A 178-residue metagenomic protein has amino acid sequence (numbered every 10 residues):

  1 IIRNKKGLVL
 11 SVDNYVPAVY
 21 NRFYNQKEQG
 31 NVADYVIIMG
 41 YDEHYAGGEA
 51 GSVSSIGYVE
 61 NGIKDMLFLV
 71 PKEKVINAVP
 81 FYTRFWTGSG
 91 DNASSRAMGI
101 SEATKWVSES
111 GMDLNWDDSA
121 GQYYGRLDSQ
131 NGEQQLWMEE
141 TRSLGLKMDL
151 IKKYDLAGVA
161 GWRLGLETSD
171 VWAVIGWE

Functional and structural regions predicted by a protein language model:
I1-E109: Substrate-binding surface in catalytic domains of secreted glycosidases
A18-Q29, E139-K152: Short, acidic/polar
V19, E167-T168: Short secondary-structure capping/turn micro-motifs that flank functional sites
R22-N25, V171-I175: Short secondary-structure transition/capping segments
V53-E60, M138-G145, L166: Soluble non-cytosolic domains of exported or imported proteins
V79-L150, V171, W177: Glycan-binding loop/region signatures in secreted carbohydrate-active enzymes
L146-G161, L166-E167: Conserved, well-ordered alpha-helix/loop/beta-strand core segments that scaffold catalytic motifs
